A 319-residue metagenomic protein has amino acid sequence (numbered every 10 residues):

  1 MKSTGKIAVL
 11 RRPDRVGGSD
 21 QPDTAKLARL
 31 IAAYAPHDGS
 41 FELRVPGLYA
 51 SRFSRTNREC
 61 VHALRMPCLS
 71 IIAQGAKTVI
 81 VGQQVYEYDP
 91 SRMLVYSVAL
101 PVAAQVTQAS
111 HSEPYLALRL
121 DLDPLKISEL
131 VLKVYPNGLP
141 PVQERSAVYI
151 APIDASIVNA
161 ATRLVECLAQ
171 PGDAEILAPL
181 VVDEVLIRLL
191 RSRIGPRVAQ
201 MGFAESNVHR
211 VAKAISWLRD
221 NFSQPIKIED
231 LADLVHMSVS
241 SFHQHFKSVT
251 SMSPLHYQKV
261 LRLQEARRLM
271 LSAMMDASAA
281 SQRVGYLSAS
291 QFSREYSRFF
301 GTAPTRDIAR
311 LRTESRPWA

Functional and structural regions predicted by a protein language model:
T4-G5, V9-L27, I127-E184, R188 (+2 more regions): Amphipathic alpha-helical segments enriched in hydrophobic/aromatic residues interleaved with Lys/Arg
V16-A50: Extended boundary segments
S40-L139: N-terminal regulatory/effector-sensing and dimerization cores that precede helix-turn-helix DNA-binding domains
T78, P225, M274-M275: Residue at a beta-strand N-cap/secondary-structure junction
E184, R188-I194, M201-F203, N207 (+3 more regions): Basic/polar phosphate-binding segments, predominantly the helix-turn-helix DNA-binding elements of transcriptional
W217-N221, R268-S272: Short alpha-helical segment immediately N-terminal to, or the first helix within, an HTH/HTH-like DNA-binding domain
A279, E314-A319: Intrinsically disordered, low-complexity basic tails/linkers immediately adjacent to helix-turn-helix/homeobox/MYB/SANT
